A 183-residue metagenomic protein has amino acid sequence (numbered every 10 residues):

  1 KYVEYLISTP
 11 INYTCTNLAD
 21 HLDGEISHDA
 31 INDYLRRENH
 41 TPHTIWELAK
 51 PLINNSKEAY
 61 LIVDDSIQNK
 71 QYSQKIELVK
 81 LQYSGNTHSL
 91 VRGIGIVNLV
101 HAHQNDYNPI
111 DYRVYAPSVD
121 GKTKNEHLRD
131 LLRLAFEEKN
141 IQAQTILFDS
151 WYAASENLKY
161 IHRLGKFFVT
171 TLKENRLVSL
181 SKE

Functional and structural regions predicted by a protein language model:
K1-H40: Gly/serine-rich nucleotide phosphate-binding loop at the start of the catalytic core of nucleotide/ADP-ribose-handling
L6, L22, I53, L132-K139: Hydrophobic, Leu/Ile/Phe/Ala-enriched alpha-helical segments that form helix-helix packing faces
T14, S27, I45, E58-L61 (+3 more regions): Generic hydrophobic, aliphatic-rich segments that mediate packing or membrane embedding
N17, Y60-V63, P109-D111, L147 (+1 more regions): A structural signal for short, well-ordered beta-strand segments and their strand-loop junctions that often border
D29-D33, S84-Q142: Electropositive, glycine- and tryptophan-enriched low-complexity nucleic-acid-binding patches
L35-D106: Active-site-proximal, Lys/Arg-enriched surface segment that forms a nucleic-acid-binding/basic interface patch
Q71-E77, P109-Y112, L158-K159, L180-S181: Short, conserved acidic/polar surface loops in the N-terminal third of protein domains
V114-E183: An internal, acidic/charged active-site-proximal segment that coordinates divalent cations and/or engages
